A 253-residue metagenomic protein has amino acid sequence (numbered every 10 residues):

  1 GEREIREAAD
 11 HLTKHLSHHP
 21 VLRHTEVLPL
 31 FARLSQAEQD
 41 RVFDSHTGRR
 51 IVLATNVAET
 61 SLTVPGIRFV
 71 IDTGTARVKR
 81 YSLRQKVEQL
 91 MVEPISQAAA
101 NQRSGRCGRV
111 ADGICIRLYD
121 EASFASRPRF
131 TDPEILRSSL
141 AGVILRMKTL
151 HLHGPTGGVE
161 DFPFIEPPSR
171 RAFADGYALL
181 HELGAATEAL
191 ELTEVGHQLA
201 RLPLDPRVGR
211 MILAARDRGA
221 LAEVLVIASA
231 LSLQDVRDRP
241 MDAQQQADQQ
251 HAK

Functional and structural regions predicted by a protein language model:
E2-M211: P-loop NTPase motor module signature
V42, I51-V52, N56, I71 (+3 more regions): C-terminal engagement/docking regions of AAA+ P-loop ATPases
A186, A222-K253: Acidic, serine/threonine- and proline-rich low-complexity intrinsically disordered segments
V208-D217, V226-A228: Short, Φ-rich (hydrophobic/aromatic) sequence segments
